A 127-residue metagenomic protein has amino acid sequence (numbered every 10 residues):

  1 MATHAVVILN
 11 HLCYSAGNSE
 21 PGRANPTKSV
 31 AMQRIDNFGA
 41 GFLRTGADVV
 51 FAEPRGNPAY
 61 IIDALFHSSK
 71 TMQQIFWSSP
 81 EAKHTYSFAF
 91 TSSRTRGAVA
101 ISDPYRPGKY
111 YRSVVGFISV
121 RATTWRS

Functional and structural regions predicted by a protein language model:
M1-H4, H11, S15-G17: Helix-loop-strand module that forms the ligand-binding subsite of alpha/beta enzymes
A2-I8, T45-V49: Loop/turn elements at helix/coil->beta-strand transitions in domains of secreted/extracellular proteins
Y14-S127: Active-site-proximal C-terminal subdomain of hydrolase catalytic domains
